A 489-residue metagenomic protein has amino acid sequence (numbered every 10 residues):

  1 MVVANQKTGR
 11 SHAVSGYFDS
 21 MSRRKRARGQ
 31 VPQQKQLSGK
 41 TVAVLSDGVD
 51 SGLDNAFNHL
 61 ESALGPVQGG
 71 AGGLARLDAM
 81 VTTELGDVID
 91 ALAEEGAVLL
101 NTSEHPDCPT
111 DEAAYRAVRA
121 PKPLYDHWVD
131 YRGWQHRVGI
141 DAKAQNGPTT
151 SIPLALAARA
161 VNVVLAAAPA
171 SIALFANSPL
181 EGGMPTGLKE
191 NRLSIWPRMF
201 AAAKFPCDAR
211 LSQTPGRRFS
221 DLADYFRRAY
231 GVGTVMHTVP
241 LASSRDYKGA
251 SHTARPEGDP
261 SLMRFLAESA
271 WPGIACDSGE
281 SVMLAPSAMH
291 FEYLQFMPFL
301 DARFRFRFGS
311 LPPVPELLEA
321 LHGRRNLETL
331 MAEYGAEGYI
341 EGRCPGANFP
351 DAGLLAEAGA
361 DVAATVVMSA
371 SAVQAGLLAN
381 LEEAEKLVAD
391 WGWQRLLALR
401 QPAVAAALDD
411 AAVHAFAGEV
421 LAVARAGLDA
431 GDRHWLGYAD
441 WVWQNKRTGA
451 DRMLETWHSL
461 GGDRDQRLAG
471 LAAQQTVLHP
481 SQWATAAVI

Functional and structural regions predicted by a protein language model:
M1-A144, A155, R159-N162, A176 (+2 more regions): Terminal catalytic/cofactor-binding subdomain
K7, V14, D19-S20, G249 (+8 more regions): Intrinsically disordered, low-complexity regions enriched in small/polar residues
E61, Q145-T149, E341: Short aromatic/hydrophobic contact patches that present stacked aromatics for nucleic-acid/ligand binding
A93, E104-G335: Loop-rich catalytic cores of soluble enzymes, especially ATP-dependent carboxylate-amine ligases and other
L284-S287, E292-F299, R303-V314, L330-E383: Long, repeat-rich segments with strong aromatic
